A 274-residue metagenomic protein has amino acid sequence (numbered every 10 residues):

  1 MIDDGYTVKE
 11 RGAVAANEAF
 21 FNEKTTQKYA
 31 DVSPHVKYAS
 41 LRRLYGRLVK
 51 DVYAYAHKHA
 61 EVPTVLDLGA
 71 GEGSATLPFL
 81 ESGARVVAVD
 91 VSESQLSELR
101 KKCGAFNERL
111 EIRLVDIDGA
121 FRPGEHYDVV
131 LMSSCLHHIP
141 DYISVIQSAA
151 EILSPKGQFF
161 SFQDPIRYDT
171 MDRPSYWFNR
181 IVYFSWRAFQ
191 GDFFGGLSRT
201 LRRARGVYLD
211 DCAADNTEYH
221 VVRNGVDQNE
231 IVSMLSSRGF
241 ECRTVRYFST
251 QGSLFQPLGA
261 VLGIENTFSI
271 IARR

Functional and structural regions predicted by a protein language model:
M1-A60, P78: Conserved class I S-adenosyl-L-methionine
E61-G71: Conserved class I S-adenosyl-L-methionine
E72-G119: Class I SAM-dependent methyltransferase SAM/SAH-binding core
L131: A conserved beta-strand element that flanks and buttresses the S-adenosyl-L-methionine
I143-P155: A short glycine-rich, Lys/Arg-flanked "PGG" loop and its adjoining helix->strand segment in the class I
F160-R199: Conserved class I S-adenosyl-L-methionine
V222-G239, V245: Short alpha-helix
R238, F255-R274: Core SAM-dependent methyltransferase catalytic element
